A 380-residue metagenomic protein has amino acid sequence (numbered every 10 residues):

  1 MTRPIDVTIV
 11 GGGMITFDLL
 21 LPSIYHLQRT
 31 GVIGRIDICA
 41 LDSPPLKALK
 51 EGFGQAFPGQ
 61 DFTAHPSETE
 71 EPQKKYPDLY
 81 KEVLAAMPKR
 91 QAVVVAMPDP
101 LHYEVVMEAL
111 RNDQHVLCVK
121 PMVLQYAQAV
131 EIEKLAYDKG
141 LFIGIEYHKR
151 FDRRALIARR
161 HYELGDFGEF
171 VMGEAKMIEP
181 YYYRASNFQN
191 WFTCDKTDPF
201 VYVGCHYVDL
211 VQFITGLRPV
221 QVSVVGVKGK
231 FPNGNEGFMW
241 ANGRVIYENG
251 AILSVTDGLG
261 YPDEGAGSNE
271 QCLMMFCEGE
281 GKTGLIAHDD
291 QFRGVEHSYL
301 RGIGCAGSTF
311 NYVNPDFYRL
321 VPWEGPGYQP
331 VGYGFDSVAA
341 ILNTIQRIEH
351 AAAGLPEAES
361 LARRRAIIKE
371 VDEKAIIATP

Functional and structural regions predicted by a protein language model:
M1-N112, V130, K134-D138: N-terminal glycine-/serine-/threonine-rich beta1-alpha1-beta2 phosphate-ribose binding loop of Rossmann-like
V94-V95, C118, A175: Redox-cofactor binding/interface segments in oxidoreductases and associated redox assembly factors
D113, V119-P121: Short helix/strand-capping hinge loops at secondary-structure junctions that flank key functional elements
E131-K149, E169-G173: Rossmann-fold dehydrogenase core element
K149-E236, N242, L361: Predominantly a Rossmann-like dinucleotide-binding segment in NAD(P)-dependent oxidoreductases
Y202-G307, Y312, F317, W323-R363 (+1 more regions): Contiguous beta-strand/loop segments that form the cofactor/metal-binding neighborhood of enzyme cores
